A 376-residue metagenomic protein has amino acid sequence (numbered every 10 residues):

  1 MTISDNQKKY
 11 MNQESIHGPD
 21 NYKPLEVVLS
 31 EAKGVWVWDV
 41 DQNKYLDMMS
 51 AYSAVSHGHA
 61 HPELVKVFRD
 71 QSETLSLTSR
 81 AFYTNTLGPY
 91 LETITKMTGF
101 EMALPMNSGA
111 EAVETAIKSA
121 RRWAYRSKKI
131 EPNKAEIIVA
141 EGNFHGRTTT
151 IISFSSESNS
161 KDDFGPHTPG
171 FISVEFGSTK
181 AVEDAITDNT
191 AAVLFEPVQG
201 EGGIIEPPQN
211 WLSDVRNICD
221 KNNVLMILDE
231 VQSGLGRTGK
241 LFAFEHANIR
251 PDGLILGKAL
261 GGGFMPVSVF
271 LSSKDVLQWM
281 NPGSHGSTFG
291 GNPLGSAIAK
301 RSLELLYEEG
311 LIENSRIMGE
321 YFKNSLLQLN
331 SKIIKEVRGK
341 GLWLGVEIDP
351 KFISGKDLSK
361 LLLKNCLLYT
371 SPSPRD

Functional and structural regions predicted by a protein language model:
M1-K33, A81: Active-site-adjacent loop/helix segments that line or gate small-molecule/cofactor pockets in enzymes
V28-W36, S53-R69, R80-E92: A structural motif shared across PLP-dependent enzymes of the aminotransferase-like
D70-T74, D275, L294-E313, L327-N330: Amphipathic alpha-helix from the class-I
E92-A192: PLP-dependent aspartate aminotransferase-fold enzymes
T149, K240, E245-W279, G291-I298: Active-site PLP attachment segment
I205-G239: Catalytic PLP-binding core of fold-type I/II PLP enzymes
G319-K323, K332-L361: Conserved PLP-binding catalytic core of the aspartate aminotransferase-like
Y369-D376: Conserved small/polar residues in nucleotide/adenosyl-binding loops
